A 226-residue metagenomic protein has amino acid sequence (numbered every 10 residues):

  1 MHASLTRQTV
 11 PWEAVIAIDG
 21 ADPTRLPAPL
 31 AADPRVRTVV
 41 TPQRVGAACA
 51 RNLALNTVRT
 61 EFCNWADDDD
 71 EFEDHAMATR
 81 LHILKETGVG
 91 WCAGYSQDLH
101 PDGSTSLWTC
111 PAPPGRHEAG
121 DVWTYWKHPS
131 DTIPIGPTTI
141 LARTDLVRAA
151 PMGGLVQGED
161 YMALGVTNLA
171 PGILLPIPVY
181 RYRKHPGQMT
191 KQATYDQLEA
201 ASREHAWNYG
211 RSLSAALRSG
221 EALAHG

Functional and structural regions predicted by a protein language model:
H2-W12: Short, acidic, metal-binding catalytic loop of nucleotide-sugar glycosyltransferases
T41-V58: Glycine-rich, basic loop-to-helix element that forms the pyrophosphate-binding segment of sugar-nucleotide handling
C63: Short aromatic/hydrophobic "clamp" motif used to bind/position activated sugar donors
M77-W108: Conserved donor NDP-sugar-binding/catalytic core segment of glycosyltransferases
Y95, C110-T132: Short, flexible, basic/aromatic active-site loop/helix in glycosyltransferases
Y95, I173-V179, R183-K184: Catalytic beta-strand/loop signature of glycosyltransferases that borders the donor
G120, Y182-H185, K191-G220: Catalytic core of nucleotide-sugar-dependent glycosyltransferases
V156-M162: Acidic donor-binding loop at a coil-to-helix junction in glycosyltransferase catalytic cores that engages
